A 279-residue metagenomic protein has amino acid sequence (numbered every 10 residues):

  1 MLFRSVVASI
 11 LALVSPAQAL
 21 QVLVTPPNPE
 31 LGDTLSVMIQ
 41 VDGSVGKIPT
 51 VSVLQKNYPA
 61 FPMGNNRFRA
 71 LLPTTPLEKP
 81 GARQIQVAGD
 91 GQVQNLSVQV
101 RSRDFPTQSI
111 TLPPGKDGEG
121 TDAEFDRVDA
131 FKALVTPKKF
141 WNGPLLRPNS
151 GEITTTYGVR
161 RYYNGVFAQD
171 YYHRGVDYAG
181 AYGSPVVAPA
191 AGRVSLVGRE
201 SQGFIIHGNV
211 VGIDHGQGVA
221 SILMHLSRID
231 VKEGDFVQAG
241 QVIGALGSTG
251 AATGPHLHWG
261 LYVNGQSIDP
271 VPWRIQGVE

Functional and structural regions predicted by a protein language model:
V14-P16: N-terminal signal peptide c-region/cleavage motif recognized by signal peptidases
A19-S97, S102-R103: Cationic-aromatic interfacial patches
Q40, D90, V197-R199, V242 (+1 more regions): Short, surface-exposed secondary-structure boundary micro-motifs
S97-H207: Surface-exposed, glycine-biased beta-strand/turn segments
P185-L196, R228-L246: Short, well-structured beta-strand-loop connectors
P189-S227, P255, G260: Zn2+-dependent peptidoglycan hydrolase active-site motif and core
D235-P255, W259-E279: Extended, charge-rich intrinsically disordered regulatory tails
